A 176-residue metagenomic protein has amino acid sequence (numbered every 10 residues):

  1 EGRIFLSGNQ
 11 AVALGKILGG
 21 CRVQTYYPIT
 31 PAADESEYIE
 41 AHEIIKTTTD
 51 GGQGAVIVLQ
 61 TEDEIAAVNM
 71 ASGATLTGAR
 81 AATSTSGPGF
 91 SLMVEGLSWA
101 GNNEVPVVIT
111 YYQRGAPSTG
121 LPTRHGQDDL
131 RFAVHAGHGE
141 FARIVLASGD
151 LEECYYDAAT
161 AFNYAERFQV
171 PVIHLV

Functional and structural regions predicted by a protein language model:
E1, R143-V176: Structural signature of the thiamine diphosphate
E1-A136, F141-R143, A147-S148: Thiamine diphosphate
